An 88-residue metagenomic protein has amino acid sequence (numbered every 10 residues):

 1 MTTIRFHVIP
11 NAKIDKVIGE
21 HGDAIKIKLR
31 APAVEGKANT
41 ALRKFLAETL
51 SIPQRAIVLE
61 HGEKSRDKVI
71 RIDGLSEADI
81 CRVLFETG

Functional and structural regions predicted by a protein language model:
M1-K44, I52-Q54, V58-E63, K68-G88: Contiguous, often N-terminal, cationic amphipathic patches that form binding interfaces
A47: The alpha-helix within a helix-turn-helix
